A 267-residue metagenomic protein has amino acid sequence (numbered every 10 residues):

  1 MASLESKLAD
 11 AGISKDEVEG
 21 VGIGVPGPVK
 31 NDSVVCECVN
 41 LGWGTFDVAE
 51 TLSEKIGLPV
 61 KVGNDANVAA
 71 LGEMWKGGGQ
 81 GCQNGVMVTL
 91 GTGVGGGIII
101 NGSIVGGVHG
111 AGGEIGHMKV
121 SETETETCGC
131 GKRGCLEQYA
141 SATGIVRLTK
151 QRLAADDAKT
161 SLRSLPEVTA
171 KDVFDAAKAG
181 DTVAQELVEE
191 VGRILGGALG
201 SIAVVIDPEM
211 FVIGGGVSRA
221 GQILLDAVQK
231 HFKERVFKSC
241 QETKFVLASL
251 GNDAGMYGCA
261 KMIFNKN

Functional and structural regions predicted by a protein language model:
M1-G20, V29-V34, E50-V60, G72-C82 (+2 more regions): ATP-binding/phosphotransfer module of carbohydrate and carboxylate kinases, centering on a glycine-rich
V25, N31, N64, I100-N101: A cytosolic small-molecule/anion-sensing beta-strand core signal
V35-G42: Short glycine-enriched, charge-decorated loop/helix-capping segments at active-site entrances that position
D65, G91, C259: Active-site glycine-centered loops adjacent to acidic/histidine catalytic or metal-binding residues that shape
G85-V88: Two-metal-ion RNase H-like nuclease active-site motif
G95-I99: Short beta-strand scaffold segments in enzyme catalytic cores
A111-I115: Structural signature of FAD isoalloxazine-binding scaffolds in flavoprotein oxidoreductases
